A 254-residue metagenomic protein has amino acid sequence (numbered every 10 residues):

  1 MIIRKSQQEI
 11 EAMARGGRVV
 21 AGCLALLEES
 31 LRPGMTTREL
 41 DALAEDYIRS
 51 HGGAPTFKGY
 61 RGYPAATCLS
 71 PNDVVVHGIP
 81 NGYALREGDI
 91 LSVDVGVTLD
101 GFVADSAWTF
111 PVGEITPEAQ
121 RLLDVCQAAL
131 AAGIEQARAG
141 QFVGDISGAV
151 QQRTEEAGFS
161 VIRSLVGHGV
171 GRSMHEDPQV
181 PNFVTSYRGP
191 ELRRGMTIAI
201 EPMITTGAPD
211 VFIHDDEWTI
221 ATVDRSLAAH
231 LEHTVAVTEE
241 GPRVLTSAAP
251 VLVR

Functional and structural regions predicted by a protein language model:
M1-R254: Active-site neighborhoods and metal-handling regions in enzymes and metal-associated proteins
